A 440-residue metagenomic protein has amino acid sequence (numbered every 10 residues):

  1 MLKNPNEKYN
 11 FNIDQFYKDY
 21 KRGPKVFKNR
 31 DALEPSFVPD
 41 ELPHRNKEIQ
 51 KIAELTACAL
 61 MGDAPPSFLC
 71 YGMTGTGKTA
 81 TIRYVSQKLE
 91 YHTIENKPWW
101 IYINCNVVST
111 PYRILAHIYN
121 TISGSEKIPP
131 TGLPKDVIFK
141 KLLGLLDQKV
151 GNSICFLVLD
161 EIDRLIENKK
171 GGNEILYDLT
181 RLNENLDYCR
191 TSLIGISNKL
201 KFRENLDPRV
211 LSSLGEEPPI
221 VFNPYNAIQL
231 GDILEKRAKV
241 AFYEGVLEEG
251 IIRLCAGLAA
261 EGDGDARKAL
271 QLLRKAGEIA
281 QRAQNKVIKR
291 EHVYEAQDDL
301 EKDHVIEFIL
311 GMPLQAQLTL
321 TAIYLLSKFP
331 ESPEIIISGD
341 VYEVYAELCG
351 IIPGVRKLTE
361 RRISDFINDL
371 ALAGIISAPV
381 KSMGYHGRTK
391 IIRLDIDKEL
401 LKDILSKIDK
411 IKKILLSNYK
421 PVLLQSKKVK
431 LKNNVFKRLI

Functional and structural regions predicted by a protein language model:
M1-A64, R438-I440: A short, basic N-terminal segment
P5-F27, E34, P65, V107-H117 (+6 more regions): Mid-core helix/loop region of P-loop NTP-binding domains shared across ATPases and GTPases
D63-K88, V107: Walker A/P-loop nucleotide-binding motif
S67-L69, H92-V107: Conserved catalytic segments around the Walker B and adjacent sensor/switch elements of P-loop NTPase domains
Q87-P98, G124-K127: Post-Walker A helix-loop "phosphate-sensing" segment adjacent to the P-loop in P-loop NTPases
A260-A266, R274-V287, S327-P330, G350 (+1 more regions): AAA+ ATPase "lid" subdomain C-terminal helix
I279-H304: Conserved C-terminal helix/linker of AAA+ ATPases
S327, E331-I440: Terminal-proximal interaction/regulatory segments of ATP-powered molecular machines
